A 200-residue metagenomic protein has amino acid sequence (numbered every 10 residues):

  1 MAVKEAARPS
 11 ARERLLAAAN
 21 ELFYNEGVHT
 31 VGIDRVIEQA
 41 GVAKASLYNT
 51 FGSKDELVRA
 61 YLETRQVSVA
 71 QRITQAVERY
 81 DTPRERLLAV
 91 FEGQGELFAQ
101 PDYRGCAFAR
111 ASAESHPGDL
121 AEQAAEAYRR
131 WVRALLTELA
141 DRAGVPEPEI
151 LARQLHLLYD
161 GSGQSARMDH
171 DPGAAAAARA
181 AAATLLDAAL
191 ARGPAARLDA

Functional and structural regions predicted by a protein language model:
M1-S10, L190-A200: N-terminal intrinsically disordered/low-complexity leader segments
R14, A18-E56, A60: Helix-turn-helix
N20, C106, R110, D160: Conserved acidic functional residues
A60, T74-D102, A152-L155: Hydrophobic alpha-helical connector segments
E63-S68: Short, basic, alpha-helical segments at the C-terminal edge of helix-turn-helix-like DNA-binding modules
A70, E85, G118-R142, I150-R153 (+2 more regions): Amphipathic alpha-helical packing segments from all-alpha helical-bundle domains
L97, E114, H156-A174, L185-P194: Amphipathic C-terminal alpha-helical segment
A99-D119: Amphipathic alpha-helical segments used for helix-helix packing
